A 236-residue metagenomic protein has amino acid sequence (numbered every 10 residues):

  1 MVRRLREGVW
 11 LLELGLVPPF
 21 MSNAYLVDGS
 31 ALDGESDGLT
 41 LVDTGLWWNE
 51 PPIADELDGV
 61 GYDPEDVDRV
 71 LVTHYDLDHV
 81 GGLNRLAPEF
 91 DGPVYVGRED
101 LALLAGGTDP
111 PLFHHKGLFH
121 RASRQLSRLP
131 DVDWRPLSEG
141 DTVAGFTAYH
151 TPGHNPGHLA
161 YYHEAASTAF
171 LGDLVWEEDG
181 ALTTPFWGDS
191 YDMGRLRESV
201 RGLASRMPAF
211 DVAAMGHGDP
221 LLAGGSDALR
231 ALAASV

Functional and structural regions predicted by a protein language model:
M1-L14, G34-S36, E50, V70 (+6 more regions): Haloarchaeal acidic low-complexity proteome signature biased toward cell-envelope/secretome components but also
V2-G59, A160-E177: Conserved beta-strand hairpin/beta-sheet module of binuclear metal-dependent hydrolase folds, prominently
L26, G34, S138-H163: Core dinuclear metal-dependent hydrolase active-site scaffold
T40-V42, L71, V94, T168-F170 (+1 more regions): Residue-level marker for buried hydrophobic side chains located in beta-strands that build the well-ordered beta-sheet
L46-W48, H150, P156-A231: Metallo-beta-lactamase
E50-V96: Active-site metal-binding motif and surrounding structural segment of the metallo-beta-lactamase
V67, D91-R98, H115-G117, F170-G172: Short hydrophobic/aromatic-enriched beta-strand-loop microsegments
E99-H150, Y191, R195-P208: Metallo-beta-lactamase
